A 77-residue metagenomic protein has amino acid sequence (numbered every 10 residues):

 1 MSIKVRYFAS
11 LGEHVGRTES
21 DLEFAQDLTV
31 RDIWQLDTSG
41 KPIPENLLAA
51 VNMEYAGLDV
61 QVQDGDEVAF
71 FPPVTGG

Functional and structural regions predicted by a protein language model:
M1-G76: Ubiquitin-like/PB1-type beta-grasp interaction modules and other compact soluble beta-rich domains
